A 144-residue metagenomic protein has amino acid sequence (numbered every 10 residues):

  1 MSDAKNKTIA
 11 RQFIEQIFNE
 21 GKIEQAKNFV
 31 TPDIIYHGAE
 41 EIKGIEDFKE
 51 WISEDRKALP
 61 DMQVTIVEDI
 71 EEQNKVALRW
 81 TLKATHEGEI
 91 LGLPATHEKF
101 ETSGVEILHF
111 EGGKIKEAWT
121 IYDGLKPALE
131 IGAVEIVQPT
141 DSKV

Functional and structural regions predicted by a protein language model:
M1-V144: C-terminal and inter-domain tail/linker signature
